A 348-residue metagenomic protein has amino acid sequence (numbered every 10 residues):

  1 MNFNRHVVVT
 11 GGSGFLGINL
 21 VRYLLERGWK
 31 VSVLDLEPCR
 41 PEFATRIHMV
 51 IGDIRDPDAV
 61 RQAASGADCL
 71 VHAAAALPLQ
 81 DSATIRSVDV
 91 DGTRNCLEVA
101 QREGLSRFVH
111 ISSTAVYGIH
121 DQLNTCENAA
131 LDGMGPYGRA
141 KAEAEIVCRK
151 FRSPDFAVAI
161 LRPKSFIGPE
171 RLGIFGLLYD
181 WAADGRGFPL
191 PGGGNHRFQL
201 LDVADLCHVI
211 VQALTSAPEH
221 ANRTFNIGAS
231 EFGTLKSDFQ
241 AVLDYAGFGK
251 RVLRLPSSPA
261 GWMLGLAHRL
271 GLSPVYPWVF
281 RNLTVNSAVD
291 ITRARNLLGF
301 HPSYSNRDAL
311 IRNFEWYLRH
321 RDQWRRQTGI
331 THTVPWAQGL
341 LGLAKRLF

Functional and structural regions predicted by a protein language model:
V7-R27: N-terminal Rossmann NAD(P)H-binding glycine-rich loop of SDR-like oxidoreductase domains
I51-D91, V99, T114-I119: NAD(P)H-binding glycine-rich loop region in Rossmannoid oxidoreductase-like domains and their noncatalytic homologs
N95, E143, R171-L177, G192-L214 (+2 more regions): Substrate-positioning beta->alpha
N95-Y137, F151, A159: Conserved Rossmann-fold NAD(P)-dependent oxidoreductase catalytic core, especially the SDR/UDP-sugar
E145-P169: Conserved beta-loop-beta element that borders a ligand/cofactor-binding pocket
G168, L190-H196, R223-F232, L243-A246 (+3 more regions): Glycine-rich Rossmann NAD(P)(H)-binding loop
S216-V275, I291, I311-R312, W324-R326 (+1 more regions): Mid/C-terminal beta-alpha module of Rossmann-like enzyme folds, strongest in SDR-family dehydrogenases/epimerases
V275-F348: C-terminal amphipathic/interface module of NAD(P)-dependent oxidoreductases and related NAD-binding regulators
